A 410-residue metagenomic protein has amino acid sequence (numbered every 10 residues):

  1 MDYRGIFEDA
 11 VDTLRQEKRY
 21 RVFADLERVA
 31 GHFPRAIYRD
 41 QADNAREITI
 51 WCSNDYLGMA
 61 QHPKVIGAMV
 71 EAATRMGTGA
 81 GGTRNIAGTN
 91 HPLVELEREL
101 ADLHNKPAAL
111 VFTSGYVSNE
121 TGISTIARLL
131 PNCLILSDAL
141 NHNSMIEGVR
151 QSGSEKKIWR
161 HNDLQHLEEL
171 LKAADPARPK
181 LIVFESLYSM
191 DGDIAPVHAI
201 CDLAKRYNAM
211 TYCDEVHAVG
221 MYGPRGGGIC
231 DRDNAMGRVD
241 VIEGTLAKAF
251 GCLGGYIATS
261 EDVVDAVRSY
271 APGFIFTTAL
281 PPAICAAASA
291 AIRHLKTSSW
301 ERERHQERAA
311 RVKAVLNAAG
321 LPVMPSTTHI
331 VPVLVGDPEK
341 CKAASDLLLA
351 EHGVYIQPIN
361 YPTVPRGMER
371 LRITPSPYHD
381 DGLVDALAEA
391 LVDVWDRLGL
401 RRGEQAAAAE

Functional and structural regions predicted by a protein language model:
D2-R4, T13-M76, A209: N-terminal "arm"/small-domain region of PLP-dependent enzymes with the aminotransferase-like
D55, K157, H161-C213, S376: Active-site phosphate-binding strand-loop segment of PLP-dependent enzymes
Y56-M59, P63, G67-E71, R75 (+3 more regions): PLP-dependent enzyme catalytic core of the Aspartate aminotransferase-like
I66-S114: Conserved N-terminal alpha-helix of the aminotransferase class I/II PLP-enzyme fold
I123-N143: Conserved PLP-anchoring active-site segment centered on the Schiff-base-forming lysine
Y207-M210, H217, Y222-T327, E339-K340: Active-site C-terminal subdomain of aminotransferase-like
R302-V312, N317-G353, Y361, G367-M368 (+2 more regions): Conserved PLP-binding catalytic core of the aspartate aminotransferase-like
